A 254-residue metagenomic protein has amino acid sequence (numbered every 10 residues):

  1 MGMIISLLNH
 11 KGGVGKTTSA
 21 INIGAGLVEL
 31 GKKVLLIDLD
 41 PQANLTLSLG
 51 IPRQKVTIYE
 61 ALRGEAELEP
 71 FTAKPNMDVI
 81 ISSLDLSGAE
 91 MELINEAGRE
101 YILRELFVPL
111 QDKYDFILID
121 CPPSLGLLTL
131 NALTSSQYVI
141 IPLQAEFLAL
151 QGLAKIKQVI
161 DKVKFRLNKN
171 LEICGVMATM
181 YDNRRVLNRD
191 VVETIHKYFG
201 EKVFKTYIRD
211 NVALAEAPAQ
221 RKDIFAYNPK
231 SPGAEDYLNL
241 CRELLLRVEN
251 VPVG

Functional and structural regions predicted by a protein language model:
M1-G254: P-loop NTP-binding core
